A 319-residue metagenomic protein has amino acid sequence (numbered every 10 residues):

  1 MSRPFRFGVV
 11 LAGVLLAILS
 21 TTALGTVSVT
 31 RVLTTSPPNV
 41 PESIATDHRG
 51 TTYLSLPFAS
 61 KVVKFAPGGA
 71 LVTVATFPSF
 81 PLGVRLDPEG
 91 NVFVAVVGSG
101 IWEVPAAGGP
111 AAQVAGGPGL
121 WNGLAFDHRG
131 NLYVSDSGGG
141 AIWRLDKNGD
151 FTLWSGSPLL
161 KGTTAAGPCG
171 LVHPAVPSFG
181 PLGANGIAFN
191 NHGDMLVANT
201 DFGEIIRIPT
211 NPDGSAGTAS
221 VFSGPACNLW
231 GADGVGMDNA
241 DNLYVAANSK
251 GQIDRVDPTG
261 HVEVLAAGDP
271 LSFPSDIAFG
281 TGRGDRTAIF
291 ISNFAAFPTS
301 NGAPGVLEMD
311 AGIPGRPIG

Functional and structural regions predicted by a protein language model:
V10-S20: Bacterial N-terminal signal peptides
I18-V29: C-terminal region of N-terminal signal peptides and the immediate post-cleavage residues of exported proteins
S28-T35, G69-A75, P110-A115, F151-S155 (+3 more regions): A short beta-strand motif characteristic of beta-propeller blades
T35-T52, F77-G100, G117-L132, G139-A141 (+5 more regions): Beta-rich, blade/repeat-based domains predominating in secreted/periplasmic proteins but also intracellular
P57, V96-V97, S137-G138, T200-D201 (+3 more regions): Short loop/turn segments immediately following the C-termini of beta-strands
S60-V63, G100-W102, G140-W143, G203-I206 (+3 more regions): Structural signal for beta-propeller blades
F65-A70, V104-G109, L145-D150, P209-G214 (+2 more regions): Short loop/turn segments that connect beta-strands within beta-propeller blades
A278-G319: Blade-level signature of beta-propeller repeat domains, shared across WD40, Kelch, NHL, RCC1 and BNR/Asp-box propellers
